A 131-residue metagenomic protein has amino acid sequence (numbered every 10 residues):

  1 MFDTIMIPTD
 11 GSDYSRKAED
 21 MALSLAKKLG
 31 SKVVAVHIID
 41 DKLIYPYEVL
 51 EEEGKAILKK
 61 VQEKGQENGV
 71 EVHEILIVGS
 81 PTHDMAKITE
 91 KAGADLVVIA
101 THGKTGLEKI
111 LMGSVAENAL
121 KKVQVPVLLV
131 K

Functional and structural regions predicted by a protein language model:
D3-E51: Small/aliphatic-rich secondary-structure junction motif
M21, E52-V61, D84-A86: Short, solvent-exposed amphipathic alpha-helices that sit in or adjacent to ligand/effector-binding or catalytic
A26, V61-G65, T89: Conserved hydrophobic residues forming the short capping helix/wall of the S-adenosyl-L-methionine
S31-K32, V70, A94, V125: Short glycine/serine/threonine/alanine-rich loop segments
V34, H73, L128: Conserved beta-strand positions in the Rossmann-like core of class I SAM-dependent methyltransferases
E51-K55, M112-V115: Charged helix-capping and loop-helix junction motifs
Q66-V97: Structural beta-alpha unit
K87-K131: Gly/Ser-rich helix-loop-strand patches that form or flank binding pockets for ribonucleotide-derived cofactors
